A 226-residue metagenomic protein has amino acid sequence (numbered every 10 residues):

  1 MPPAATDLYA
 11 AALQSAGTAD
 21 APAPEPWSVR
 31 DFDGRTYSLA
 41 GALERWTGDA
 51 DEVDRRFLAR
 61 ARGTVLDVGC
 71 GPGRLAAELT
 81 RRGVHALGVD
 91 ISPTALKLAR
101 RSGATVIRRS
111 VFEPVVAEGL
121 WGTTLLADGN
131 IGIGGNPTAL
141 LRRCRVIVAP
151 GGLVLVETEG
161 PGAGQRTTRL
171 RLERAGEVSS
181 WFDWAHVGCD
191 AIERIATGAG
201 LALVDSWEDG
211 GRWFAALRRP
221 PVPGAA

Functional and structural regions predicted by a protein language model:
M1-R60: S-adenosyl-L-methionine
R62-G71: Conserved class I S-adenosyl-L-methionine
S92: Conserved SAM/SAH-binding beta-strand->alpha-helix loop
G103-E113: Conserved SAM-binding strand-loop segment of SAM-dependent methyltransferases
F112-T123: A short acidic, Gly/Pro-enriched loop at the edge of an enzyme's catalytic core that lines a small-molecule cofactor
G132-C144: A short, conserved alpha-helix within the catalytic core of class I
G151-E159: Conserved beta-strand signature within the Rossmann-like core of class I S-adenosyl-L-methionine
F182-G200: Short alpha-helix
